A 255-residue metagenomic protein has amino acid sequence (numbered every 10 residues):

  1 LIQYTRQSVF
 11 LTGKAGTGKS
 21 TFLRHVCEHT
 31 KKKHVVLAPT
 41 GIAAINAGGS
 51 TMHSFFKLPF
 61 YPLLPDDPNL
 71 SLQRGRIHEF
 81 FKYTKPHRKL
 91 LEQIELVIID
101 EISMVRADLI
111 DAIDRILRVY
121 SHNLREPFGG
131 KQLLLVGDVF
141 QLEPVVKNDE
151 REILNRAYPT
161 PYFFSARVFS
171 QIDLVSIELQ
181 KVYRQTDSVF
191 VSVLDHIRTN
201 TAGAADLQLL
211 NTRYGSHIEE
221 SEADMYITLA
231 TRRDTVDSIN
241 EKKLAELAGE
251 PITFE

Functional and structural regions predicted by a protein language model:
L1-E255: Conserved ATP-binding/catalytic motifs of P-loop helicase motor domains
